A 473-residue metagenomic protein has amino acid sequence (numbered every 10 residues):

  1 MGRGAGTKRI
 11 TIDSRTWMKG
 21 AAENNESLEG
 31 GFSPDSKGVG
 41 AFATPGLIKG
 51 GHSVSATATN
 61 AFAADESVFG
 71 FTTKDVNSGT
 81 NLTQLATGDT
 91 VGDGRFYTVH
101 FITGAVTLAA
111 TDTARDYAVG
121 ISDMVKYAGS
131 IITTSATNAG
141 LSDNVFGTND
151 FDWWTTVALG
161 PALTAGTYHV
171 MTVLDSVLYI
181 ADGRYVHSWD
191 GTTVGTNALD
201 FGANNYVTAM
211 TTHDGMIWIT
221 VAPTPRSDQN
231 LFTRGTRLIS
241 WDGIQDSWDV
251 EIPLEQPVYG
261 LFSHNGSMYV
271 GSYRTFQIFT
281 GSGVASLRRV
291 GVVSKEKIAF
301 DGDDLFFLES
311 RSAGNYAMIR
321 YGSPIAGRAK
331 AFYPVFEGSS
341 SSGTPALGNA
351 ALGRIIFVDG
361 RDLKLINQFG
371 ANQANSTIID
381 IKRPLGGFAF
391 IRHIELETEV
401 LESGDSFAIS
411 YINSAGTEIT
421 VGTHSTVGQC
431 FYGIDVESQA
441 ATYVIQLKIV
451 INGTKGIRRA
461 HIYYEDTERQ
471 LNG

Functional and structural regions predicted by a protein language model:
M1-T156, A181-G195, V207-E251, G260-S267 (+6 more regions): N-terminal beta-propeller domains
V54, D116-A118, L163-A165, M171 (+7 more regions): Conserved loop/turn at the beginning of each blade in beta-propeller domains
D123, Y168-V170, T208-A209, Y259-G260 (+2 more regions): Conserved beta-strand position repeated once per blade in WD40 beta-propeller domains
K126, T172-V173, T211-T212, S263 (+2 more regions): Residue-level recognition of a conserved intra-blade site in WD40 beta-propeller repeats
G147-D150, K330, P334, N372-N472: Non-cytosolic beta-sandwich-type ligand-binding/adhesion modules
W153-V170, V194-T208: Asp-box/WD-like beta-propeller blade repeats and closely related beta-sheet repeat scaffolds
R288-K297, I325-A350: Conserved blade-ending motifs and adjacent loop-strand segments that build the rim/top face of beta-propeller domains
G343-T377: Blade-level signature of beta-propeller repeat domains, shared across WD40, Kelch, NHL, RCC1 and BNR/Asp-box propellers
